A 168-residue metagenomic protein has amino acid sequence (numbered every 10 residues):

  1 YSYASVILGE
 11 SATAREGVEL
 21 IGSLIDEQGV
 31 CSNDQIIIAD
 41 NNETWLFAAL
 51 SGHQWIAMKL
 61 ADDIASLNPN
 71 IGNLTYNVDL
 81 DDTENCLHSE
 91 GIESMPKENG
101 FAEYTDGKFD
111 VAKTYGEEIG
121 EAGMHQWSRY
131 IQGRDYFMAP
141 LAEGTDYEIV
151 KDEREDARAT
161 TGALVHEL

Functional and structural regions predicted by a protein language model:
Y1-N68, L164: Structured, non-membrane catalytic/scaffold regions adjacent to prosthetic-group chemistry
V18, G22, G29, N41-T44 (+1 more regions): C-terminus-biased signal that marks the final domain/tail of proteins
S66-Y76: Short, surface-exposed polybasic-aromatic patches that bind anionic ligands, especially phosphate groups
